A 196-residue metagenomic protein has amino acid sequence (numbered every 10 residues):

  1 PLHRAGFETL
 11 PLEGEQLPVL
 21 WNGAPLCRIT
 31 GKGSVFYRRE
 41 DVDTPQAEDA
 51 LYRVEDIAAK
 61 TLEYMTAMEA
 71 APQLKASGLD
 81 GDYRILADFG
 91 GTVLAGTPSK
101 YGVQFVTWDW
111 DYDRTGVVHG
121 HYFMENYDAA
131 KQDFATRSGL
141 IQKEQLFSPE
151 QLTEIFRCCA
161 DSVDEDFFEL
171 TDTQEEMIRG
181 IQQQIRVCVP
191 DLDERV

Functional and structural regions predicted by a protein language model:
P1-P11: Short Lys/Arg-enriched alpha/beta "domain-start" segment
L20-A50, D56, T61-Y64: Long, continuous compositionally biased terminal/linker segments
G31, A95-G120, I155-R157: Short aromatic-glycine-(Arg/Gly/Cys) micro-motifs in beta-strand/loop hairpins
Q46-D49, T115-D128, Q142-E144: A short, exposed loop/beta-hairpin motif centered on an aromatic-Gly-Thr core
L62-Q104, L146: Short N-terminal "domain-start" leader segments that mark the transition from disordered tails or signal peptides into
W110-R114, Q132-K143: Non-catalytic amphipathic alpha-helical adaptor/oligomerization segments
K143-D191: Charged/polar low-complexity intrinsically disordered segments, enriched in acidic residues
